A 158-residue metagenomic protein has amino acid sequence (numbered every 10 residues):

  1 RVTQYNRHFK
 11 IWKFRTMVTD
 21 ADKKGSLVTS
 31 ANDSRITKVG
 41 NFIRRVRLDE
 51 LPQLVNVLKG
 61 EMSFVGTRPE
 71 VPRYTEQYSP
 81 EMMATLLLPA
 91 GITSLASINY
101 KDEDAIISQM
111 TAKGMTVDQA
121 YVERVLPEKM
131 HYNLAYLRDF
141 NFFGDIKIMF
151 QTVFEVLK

Functional and structural regions predicted by a protein language model:
R1-K158: Conserved small/aromatic sequence motifs within transmembrane helices
